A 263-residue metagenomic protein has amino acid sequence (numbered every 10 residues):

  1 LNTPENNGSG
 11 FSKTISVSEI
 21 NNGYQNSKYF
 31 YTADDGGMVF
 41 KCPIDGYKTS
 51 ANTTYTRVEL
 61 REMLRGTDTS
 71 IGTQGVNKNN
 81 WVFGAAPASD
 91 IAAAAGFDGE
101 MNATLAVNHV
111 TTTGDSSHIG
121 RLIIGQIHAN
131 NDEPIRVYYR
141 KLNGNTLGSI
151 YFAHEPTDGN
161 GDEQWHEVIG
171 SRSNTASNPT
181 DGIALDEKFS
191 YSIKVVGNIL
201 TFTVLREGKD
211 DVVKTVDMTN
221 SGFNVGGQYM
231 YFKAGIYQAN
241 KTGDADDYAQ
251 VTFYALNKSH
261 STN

Functional and structural regions predicted by a protein language model:
L1-I15, N131-N143: Ser/Thr/Asn(+Pro)-rich, low-complexity disordered segments
L1-K13, D98-E100, T112-G120, G182 (+1 more regions): Ligand-recognition surfaces built from glycine- and aromatic
I20-G159, H260-T262: Secretory/extracellular carbohydrate-interaction modules and structurally similar beta-sandwich "look-alikes"
T32-D34, A95-F97, I183-E187, K194-V196: Solvent-exposed loop and beta-edge segments used for protein-protein assembly and interaction
T49-T67, Q164-T175, A245-H260: Surface-exposed flexible segments
A103, E187-V195, L200-V204: Short tryptophan-centered beta-strand motifs in secreted/extracellular beta-sheet-rich domains of glycan-recognition
E133-I135, K209-D217: Surface-exposed loop/edge segments in extracytoplasmic proteins
H154-S190: Short, aromatic/His-centered strand-loop micro-motif at the edge of beta-sheets
